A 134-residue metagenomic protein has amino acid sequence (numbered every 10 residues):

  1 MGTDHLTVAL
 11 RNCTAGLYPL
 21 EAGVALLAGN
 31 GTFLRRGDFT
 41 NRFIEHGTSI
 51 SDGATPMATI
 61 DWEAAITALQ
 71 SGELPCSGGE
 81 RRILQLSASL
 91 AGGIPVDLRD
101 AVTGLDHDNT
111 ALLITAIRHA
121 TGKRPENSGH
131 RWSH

Functional and structural regions predicted by a protein language model:
M1-P75, G92-H134: Extended, charge-biased low-complexity segments that typically form long amphipathic alpha-helices/coiled-coils
